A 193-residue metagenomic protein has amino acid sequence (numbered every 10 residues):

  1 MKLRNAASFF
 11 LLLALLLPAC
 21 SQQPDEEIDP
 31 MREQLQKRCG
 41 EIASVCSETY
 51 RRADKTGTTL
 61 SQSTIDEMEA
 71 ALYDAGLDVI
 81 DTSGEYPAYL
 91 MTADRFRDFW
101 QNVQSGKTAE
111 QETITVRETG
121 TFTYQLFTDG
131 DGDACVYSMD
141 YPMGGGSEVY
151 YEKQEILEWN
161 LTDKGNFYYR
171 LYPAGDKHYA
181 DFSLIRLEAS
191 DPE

Functional and structural regions predicted by a protein language model:
M1-F9: Bacterial N-terminal signal peptides that target proteins for export
L11-A14: Alpha-helical transmembrane segments
L16-A19: C-terminal motif of bacterial Sec signal peptides marking the signal peptidase cleavage site
Q23-E193: Mature, Sec-exported extracytoplasmic domains of Gram-positive
